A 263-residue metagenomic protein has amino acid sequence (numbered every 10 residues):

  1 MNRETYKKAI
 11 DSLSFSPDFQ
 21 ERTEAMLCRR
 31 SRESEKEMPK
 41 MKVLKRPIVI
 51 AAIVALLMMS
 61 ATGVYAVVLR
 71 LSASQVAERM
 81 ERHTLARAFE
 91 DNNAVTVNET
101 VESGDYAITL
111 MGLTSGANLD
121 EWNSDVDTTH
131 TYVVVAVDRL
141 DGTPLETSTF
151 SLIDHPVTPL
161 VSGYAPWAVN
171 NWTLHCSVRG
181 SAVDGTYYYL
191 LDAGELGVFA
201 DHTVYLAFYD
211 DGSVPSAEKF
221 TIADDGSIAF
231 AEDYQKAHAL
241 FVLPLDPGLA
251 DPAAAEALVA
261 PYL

Functional and structural regions predicted by a protein language model:
M1, M26, M38-M41, M58-M59 (+2 more regions): Detector for methionine-enriched segments
M1-V43: Disordered, charged N-terminal biogenesis/targeting segments of membrane/secreted proteins
S14-P17, E24-S31, M58-A77: Membrane engagement elements in two modes
E37-V68: Internal signal-anchor transmembrane helix that establishes type II topology
T62-L263: Alpha-helical, hydrophobic structural elements that either
